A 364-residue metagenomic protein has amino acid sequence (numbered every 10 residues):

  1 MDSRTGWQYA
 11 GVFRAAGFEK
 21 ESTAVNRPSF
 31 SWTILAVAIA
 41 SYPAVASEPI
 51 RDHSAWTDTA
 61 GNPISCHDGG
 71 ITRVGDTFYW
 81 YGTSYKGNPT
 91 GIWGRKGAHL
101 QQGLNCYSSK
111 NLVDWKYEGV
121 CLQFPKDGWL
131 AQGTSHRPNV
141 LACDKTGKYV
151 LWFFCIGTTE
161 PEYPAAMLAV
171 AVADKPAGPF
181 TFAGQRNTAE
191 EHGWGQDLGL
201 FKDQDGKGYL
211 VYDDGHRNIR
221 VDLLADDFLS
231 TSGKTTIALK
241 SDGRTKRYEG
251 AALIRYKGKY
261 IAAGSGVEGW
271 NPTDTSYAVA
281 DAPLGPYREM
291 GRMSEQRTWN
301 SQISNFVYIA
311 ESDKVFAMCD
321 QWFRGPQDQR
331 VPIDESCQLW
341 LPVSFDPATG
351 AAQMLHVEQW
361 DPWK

Functional and structural regions predicted by a protein language model:
Q8-Y9, Y42: Low-complexity, intrinsically disordered or signal/transmembrane-proximal segments
G11, V25, V45-K364: Carbohydrate-active catalytic/glycan-binding domains of CAZyme proteins, especially the secreted or lumenal ectodomains
S22-T33: Bacterial N-terminal signal peptides that target proteins for export
T33-S41: Bacterial N-terminal signal peptides
